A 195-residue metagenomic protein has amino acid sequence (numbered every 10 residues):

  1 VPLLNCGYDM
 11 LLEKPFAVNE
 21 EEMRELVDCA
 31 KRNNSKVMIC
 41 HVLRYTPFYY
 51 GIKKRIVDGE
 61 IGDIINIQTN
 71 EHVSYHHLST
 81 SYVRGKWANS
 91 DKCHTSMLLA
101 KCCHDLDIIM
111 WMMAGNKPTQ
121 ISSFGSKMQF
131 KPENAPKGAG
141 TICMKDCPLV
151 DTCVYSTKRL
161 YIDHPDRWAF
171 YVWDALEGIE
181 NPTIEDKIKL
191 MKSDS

Functional and structural regions predicted by a protein language model:
V1-Y45, G59: Beta-strand-loop-alpha-helix segment that lines the small-molecule cofactor/substrate pocket of alpha/beta enzymes
L43-D194: Predominantly a Rossmann-like dinucleotide-binding segment in NAD(P)-dependent oxidoreductases
